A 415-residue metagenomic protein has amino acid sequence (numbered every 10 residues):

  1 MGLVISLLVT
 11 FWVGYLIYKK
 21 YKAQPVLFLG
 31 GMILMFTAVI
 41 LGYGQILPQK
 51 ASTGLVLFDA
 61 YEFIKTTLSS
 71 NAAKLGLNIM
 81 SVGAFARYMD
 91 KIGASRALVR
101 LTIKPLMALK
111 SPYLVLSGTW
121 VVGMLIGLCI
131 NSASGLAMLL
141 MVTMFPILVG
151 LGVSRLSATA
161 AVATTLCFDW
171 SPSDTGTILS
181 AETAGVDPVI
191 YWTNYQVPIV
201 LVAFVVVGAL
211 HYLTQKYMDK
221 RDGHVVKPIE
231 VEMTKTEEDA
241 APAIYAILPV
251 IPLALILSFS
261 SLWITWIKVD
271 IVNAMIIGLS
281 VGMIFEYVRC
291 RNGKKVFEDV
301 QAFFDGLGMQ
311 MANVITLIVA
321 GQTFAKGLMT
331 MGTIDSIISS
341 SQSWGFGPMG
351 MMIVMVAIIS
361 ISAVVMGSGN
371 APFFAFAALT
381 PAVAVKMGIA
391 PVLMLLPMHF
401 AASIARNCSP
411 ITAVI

Functional and structural regions predicted by a protein language model:
M1, P48-T53, Y61-K74, V189-P198 (+4 more regions): Interfacial loop-to-helix junctions that mark the boundaries of transmembrane helices in multi-pass membrane
M1-G83, R87-L106, K110-Y113, Y212-V231 (+1 more regions): N-terminal alpha-helical transmembrane segments of multi-pass membrane transport and channel/translocase proteins
L3-G14, L27, I33-L34, A38 (+3 more regions): Long, contiguous bundles of hydrophobic transmembrane helices that form the permeation core of multi-pass
Y15-K20, A86-R87, G123-N131, A160-T165 (+4 more regions): Transmembrane alpha-helix interface/packing and boundary motifs in multi-pass membrane proteins, characterized by
K50-R96, V272-D335: Core transmembrane alpha-helical segments of multi-pass membrane transporters/permeases
N78-S81, M107-T143, I318-G321, W344-A382 (+3 more regions): Hydrophobic alpha-helical transmembrane segments of multi-pass integral membrane proteins, predominantly secondary
L98-R100, S134-I147, T175-A184, I337 (+2 more regions): Re-entrant/interfacial helical elements at transmembrane boundaries that shape and gate the permeation pathway
M141-I247, A390, P397, T412-I415: Membrane-core helix-loop-helix motifs of multi-pass transport proteins
